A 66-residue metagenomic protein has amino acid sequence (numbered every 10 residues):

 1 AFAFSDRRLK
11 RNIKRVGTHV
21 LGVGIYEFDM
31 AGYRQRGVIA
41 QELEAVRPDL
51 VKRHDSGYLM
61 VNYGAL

Functional and structural regions predicted by a protein language model:
A1-L66: C-terminal intramolecular chaperone/autoprocessing and neck/assembly modules of extracellular spikes and adhesins
